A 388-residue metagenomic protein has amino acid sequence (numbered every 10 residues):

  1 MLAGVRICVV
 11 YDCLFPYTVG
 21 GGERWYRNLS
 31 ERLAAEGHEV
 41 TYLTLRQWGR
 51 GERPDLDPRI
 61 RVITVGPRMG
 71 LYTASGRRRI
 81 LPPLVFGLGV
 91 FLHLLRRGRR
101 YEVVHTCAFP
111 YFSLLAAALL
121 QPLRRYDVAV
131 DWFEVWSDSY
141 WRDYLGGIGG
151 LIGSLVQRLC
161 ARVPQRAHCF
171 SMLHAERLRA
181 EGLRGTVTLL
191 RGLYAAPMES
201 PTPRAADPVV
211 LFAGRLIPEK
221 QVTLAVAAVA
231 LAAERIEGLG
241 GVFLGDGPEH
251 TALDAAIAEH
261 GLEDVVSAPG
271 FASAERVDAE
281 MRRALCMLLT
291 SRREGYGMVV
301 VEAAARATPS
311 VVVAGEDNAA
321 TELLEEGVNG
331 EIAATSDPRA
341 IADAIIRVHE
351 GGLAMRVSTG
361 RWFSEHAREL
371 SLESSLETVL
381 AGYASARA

Functional and structural regions predicted by a protein language model:
L95, L115, L119-L123, V130 (+3 more regions): Membrane-proximal helix-turn-helix segments that form the acceptor-binding/catalytic region of lipid-linked
W136, L173-H174, E181-L183, L190-S200 (+1 more regions): Short beta-strand->alpha-helix junction loop in the catalytic core of nucleotide-activated group-transfer enzymes
H168, T202-V229: Conserved donor-binding/catalytic core segment of Leloir-type glycosyltransferases
D254-A272: Nucleotide-activated donor-binding/catalytic signature segment of Leloir-type glycosyltransferases, i.e., the conserved
F271-A272, A279-A284: Short alpha-helical donor nucleotide-sugar binding micro-motif in glycosyltransferases
R292: Aromatic "clamp/platform" in nucleotide-sugar-dependent glycosyltransferases that forms part of the donor/acceptor
E325-P338, I346-L353: Conserved acidic donor-binding segment of nucleotide-sugar-dependent glycosyltransferases
G352-A384: A charged, aromatic-enriched C-terminal amphipathic alpha-helix characteristic of glycosyltransferases across folds
